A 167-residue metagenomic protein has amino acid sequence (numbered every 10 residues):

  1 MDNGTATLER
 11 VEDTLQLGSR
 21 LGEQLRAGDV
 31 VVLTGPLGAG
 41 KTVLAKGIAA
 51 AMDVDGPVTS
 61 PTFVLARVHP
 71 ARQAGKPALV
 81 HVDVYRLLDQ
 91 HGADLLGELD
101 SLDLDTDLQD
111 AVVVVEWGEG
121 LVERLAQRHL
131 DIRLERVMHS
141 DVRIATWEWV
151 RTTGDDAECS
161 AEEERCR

Functional and structural regions predicted by a protein language model:
M1-R20: N-terminal pre-Walker A segment at the start of P-loop NTPase domains
D2-T5, Q90-R167: Short phosphate-coordinating micro-motif centered on Lys-Gly-acidic
E23-G28: Phosphate-binding P-loop
V31-L33: Hydrophobic anchor at the beta1->P-loop junction of P-loop NTPases
P36: P-loop (Walker A) phosphate-binding loop of NTP-binding proteins
K41: Conserved lysine of the Walker
V54-H69: Short beta-strand-centered segment that lines the nucleotide-binding/catalytic pocket of NTP-utilizing
